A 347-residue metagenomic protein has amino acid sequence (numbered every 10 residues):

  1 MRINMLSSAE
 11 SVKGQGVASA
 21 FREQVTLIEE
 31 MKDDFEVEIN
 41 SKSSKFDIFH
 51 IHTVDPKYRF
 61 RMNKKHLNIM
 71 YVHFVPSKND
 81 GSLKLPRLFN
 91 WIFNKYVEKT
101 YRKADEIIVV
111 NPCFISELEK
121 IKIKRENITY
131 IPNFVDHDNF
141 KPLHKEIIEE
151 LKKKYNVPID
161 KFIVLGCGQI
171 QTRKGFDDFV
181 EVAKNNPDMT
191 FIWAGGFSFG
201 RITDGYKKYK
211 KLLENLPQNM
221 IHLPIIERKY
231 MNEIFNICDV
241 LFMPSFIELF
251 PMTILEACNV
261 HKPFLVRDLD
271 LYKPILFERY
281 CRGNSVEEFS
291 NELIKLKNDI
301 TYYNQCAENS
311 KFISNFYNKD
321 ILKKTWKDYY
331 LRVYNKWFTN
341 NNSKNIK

Functional and structural regions predicted by a protein language model:
L88-I107, K210-L213: Membrane-proximal helix-turn-helix segments that form the acceptor-binding/catalytic region of lipid-linked
P158-K174, V180-K184, I192: Conserved donor-binding/catalytic core segment of Leloir-type glycosyltransferases
T190-K208: Glycosyltransferase donor-sugar binding loop
G205-K229: Nucleotide-activated donor-binding/catalytic signature segment of Leloir-type glycosyltransferases, i.e., the conserved
I225, E233-C238: Short alpha-helical donor nucleotide-sugar binding micro-motif in glycosyltransferases
F246: Aromatic "clamp/platform" in nucleotide-sugar-dependent glycosyltransferases that forms part of the donor/acceptor
N259-V266: Short hydrophobic beta-strand element within catalytic cores of glycosyltransferases and related nucleotide-activated
F277-E288, I294-I300: Conserved acidic donor-binding segment of nucleotide-sugar-dependent glycosyltransferases
